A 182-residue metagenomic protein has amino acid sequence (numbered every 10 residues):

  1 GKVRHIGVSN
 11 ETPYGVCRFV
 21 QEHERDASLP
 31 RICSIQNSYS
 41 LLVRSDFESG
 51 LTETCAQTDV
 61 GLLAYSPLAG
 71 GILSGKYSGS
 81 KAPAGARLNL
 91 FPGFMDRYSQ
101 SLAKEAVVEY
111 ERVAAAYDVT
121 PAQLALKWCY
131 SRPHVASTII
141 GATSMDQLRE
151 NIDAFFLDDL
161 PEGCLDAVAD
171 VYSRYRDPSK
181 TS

Functional and structural regions predicted by a protein language model:
G1-Y175: Beta/alpha (TIM)-barrel catalytic core signal, keyed to glycine-rich beta->alpha loops juxtaposed to Asp/Glu that bind
S173, T181-S182: Flavin-dependent oxidoreductase catalytic cores
P178: Substrate/cofactor-recognition hotspot
